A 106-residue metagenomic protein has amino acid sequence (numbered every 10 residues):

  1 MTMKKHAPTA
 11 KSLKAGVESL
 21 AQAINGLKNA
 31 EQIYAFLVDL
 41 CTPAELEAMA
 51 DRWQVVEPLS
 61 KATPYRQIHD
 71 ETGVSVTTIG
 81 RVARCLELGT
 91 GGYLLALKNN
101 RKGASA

Functional and structural regions predicted by a protein language model:
M1-L27: General nucleic-acid-binding
E31-R52: Short, Lys/Arg-enriched anionic-surface-contact patches
M49-T63: Short, amphipathic alpha-helical "recognition" segments used to contact nucleic acids or chromatin
A62-H69, L88-G91: Short helix-capping/linker segments at secondary-structure and domain boundaries
Q67-T72, I79: Short alpha-helical "recognition helix" segments of helix-turn-helix
A83-L97: Short, solvent-exposed alpha-helical "recognition" segments
A96-A106: Intrinsically disordered, low-complexity basic tails/linkers immediately adjacent to helix-turn-helix/homeobox/MYB/SANT
